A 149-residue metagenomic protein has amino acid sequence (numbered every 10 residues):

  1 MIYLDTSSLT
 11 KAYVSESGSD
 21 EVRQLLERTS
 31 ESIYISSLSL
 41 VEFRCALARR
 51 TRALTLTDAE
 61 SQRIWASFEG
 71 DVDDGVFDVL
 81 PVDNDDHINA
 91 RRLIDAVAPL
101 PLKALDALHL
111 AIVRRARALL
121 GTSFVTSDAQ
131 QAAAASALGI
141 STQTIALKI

Functional and structural regions predicted by a protein language model:
M1, R115-I149: Acidic, PIN/NYN-like endoribonuclease modules and their adjacent C-terminal/linker elements
M1-L40, R50-R63: Short, well-structured N-terminal submotif of metal-dependent ribonuclease cores
S17-D20, Q24, R52, D71-V79 (+2 more regions): Noncatalytic, solvent-exposed loop/strand surfaces of beta-propeller-type extracellular/periplasmic domains
S32, I64-G75, A132-I140: Short, mixed-charge aromatic SLiMs
E42-R44: Well-ordered alpha-helical segments within folded domains of soluble proteins
R49, A53-D83: Helix-adjacent hinge/juxtasegments
D74-Q130: Active-site neighborhoods of divalent-metal-dependent phosphate/nucleic-acid chemistry enzymes
